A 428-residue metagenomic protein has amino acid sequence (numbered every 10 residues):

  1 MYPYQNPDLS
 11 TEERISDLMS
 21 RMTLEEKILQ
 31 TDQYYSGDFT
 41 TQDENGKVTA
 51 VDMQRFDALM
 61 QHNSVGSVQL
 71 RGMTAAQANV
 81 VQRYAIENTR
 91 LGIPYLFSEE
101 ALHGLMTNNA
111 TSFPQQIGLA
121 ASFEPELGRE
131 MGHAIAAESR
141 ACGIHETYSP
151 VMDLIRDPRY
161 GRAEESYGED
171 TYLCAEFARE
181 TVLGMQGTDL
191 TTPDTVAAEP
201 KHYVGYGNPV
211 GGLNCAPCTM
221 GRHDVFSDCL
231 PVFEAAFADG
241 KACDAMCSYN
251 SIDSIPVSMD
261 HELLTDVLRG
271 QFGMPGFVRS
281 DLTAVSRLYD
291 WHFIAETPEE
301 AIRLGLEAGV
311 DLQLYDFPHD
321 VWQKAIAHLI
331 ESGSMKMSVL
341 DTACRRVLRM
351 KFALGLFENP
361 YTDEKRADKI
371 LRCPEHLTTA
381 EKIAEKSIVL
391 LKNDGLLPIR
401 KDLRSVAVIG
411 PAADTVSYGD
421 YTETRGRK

Functional and structural regions predicted by a protein language model:
M1-K428: Glycoside hydrolase catalytic-domain context in secreted enzymes
